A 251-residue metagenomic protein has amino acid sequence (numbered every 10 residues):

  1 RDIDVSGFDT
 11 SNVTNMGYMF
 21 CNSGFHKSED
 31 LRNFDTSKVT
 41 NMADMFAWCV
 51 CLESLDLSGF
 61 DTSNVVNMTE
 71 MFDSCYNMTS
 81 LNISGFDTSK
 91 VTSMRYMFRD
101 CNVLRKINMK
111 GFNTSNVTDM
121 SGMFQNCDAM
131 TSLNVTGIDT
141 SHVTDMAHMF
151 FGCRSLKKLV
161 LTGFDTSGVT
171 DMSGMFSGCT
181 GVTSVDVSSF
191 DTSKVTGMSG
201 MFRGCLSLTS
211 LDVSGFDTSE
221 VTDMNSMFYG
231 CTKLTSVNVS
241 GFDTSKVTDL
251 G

Functional and structural regions predicted by a protein language model:
R1-T14, G24-T40, C51-V66, Y76-T92 (+6 more regions): Structural signature of tandem-repeat unit edges
Y18-N22, D44-W48, T69-S74, Y96-D100 (+7 more regions): Short beta-strand elements of solenoid repeat domains
